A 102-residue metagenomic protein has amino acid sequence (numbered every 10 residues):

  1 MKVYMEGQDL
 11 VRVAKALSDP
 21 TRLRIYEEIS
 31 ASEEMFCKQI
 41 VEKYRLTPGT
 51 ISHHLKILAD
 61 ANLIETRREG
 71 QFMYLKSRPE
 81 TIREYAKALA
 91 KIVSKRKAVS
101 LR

Functional and structural regions predicted by a protein language model:
M1-L10, E28-A31, P79-R102: Amphipathic alpha-helical dimerization/coiled-coil segments that flank or bridge DNA-binding/regulatory modules
Q8-T47, E69-T81: N-terminal helix-turn-helix DNA-binding core of bacterial DNA-binding proteins
L55-K56: Short, hydrophobic-biased segments on the C-terminal half of alpha helices that form "recognition helices"
N62: Glycine-centered, phosphate/nucleic-acid-interacting loop/turn motifs that mediate DNA/RNA or nucleotide
T66: Short beta-strand "wing" residues that participate in macromolecule-binding interfaces
